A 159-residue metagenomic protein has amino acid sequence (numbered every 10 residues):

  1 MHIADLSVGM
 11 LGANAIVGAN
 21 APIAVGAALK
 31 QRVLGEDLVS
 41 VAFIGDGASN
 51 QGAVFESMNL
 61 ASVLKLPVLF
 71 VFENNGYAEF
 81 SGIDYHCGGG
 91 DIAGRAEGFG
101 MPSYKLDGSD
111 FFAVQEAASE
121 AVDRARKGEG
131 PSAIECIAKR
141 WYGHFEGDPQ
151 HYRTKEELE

Functional and structural regions predicted by a protein language model:
M1-L64, Y85-G88, A93, G98-G100: Cofactor-binding active-site loop characterized by glycine-rich and histidine/acidic residues
S7, I44-N50, F72-A78, S109-F112 (+1 more regions): Acidic, glycine-rich active-site loops and adjacent beta-strand->loop/helix elements that engage anionic groups
A15, G52-E56, F80-Y85, E116 (+1 more regions): Short acidic, glycine/serine/threonine-rich loops at helix termini
V39-I44, L69-V71, A133-E135: Structural motif
S62-F72: A glycine-rich helix N-cap at a beta->alpha junction
G76-S81, M101-L106, H151-E159: Short beta-alpha connecting loops at secondary-structure transitions that line or flank enzyme active sites
G82-A133, A138: Conserved phosphate-handling catalytic cores of large alpha/beta enzymes
R124-E159: Glycine/aspartate-rich loop-and-adjacent alpha/beta segment that forms the canonical ThDP
